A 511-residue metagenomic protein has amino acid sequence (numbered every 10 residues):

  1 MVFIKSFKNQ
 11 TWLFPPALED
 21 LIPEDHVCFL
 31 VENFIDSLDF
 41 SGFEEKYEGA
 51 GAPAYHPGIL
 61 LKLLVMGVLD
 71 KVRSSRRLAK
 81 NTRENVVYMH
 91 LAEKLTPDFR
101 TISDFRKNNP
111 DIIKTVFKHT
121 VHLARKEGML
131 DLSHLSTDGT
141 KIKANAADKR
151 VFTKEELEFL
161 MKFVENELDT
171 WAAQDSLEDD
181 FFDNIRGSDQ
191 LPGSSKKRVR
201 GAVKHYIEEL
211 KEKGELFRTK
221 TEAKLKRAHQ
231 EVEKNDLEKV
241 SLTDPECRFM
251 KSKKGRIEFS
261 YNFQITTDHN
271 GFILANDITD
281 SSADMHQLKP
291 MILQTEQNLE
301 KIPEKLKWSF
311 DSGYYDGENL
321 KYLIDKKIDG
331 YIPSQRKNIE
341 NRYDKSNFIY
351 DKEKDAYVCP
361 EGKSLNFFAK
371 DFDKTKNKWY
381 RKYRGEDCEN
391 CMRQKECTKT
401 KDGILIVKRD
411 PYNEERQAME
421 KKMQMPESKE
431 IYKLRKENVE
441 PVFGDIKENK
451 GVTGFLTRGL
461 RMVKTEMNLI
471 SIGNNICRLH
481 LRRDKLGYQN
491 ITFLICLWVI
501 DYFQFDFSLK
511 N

Functional and structural regions predicted by a protein language model:
M1-F29: Hydrophobic alpha-helical membrane-insertion signals
I4-K5, T11, L64, K71-E84 (+1 more regions): Anion-binding and metal-coordination hotspots
I4-K8, A52-P53, M89-H90: A short, ordered amphipathic alpha-helix with a cationic face
E19, P23, L69-D70, K94: Amphipathic alpha-helical interaction elements
E24-V65: Basic, short loop/linker segments at the boundary and entry of helix-turn-helix/winged-helix-like folds
D36-E44, V65-V72, E84-L91: Short helix-loop boundary/capping segments at the starts of domains
